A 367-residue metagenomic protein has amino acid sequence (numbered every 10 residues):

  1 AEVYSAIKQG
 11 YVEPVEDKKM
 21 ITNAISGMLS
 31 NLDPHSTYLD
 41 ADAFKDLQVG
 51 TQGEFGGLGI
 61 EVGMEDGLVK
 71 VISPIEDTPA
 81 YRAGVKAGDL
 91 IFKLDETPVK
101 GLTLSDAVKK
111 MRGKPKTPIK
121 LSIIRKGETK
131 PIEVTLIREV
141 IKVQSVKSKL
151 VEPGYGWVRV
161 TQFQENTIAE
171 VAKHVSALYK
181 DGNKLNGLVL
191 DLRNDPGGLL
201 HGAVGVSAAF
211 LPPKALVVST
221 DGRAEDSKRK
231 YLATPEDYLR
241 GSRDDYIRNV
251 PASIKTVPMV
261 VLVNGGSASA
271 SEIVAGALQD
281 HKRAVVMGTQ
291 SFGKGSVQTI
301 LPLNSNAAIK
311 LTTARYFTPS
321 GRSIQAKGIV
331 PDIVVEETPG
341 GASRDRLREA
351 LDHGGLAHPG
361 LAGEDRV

Functional and structural regions predicted by a protein language model:
A1-Y38, V69: Terminal targeting/pro-maturation regions of precursor/exported proteins
K8-D17, K70-S73, T78-K86, F92-N304: Cleft-lining beta-strand/loop regions that shape enzyme active-site pockets
N23, T37-S73: PDZ/PDZ-like peptide-tail recognition elements
L303-A314: Short acidic, Pro/Gly- and aromatic-enriched capping/linker segments at domain boundaries
S320-P339: Conserved functional hotspot residues or short segments at active or partner-binding sites across diverse domains
S343-G354, R366: Hydrophobic, low-acid, alpha-helix-prone terminal segments
A357-A362: Short linear motifs in low-complexity or flexible loops
